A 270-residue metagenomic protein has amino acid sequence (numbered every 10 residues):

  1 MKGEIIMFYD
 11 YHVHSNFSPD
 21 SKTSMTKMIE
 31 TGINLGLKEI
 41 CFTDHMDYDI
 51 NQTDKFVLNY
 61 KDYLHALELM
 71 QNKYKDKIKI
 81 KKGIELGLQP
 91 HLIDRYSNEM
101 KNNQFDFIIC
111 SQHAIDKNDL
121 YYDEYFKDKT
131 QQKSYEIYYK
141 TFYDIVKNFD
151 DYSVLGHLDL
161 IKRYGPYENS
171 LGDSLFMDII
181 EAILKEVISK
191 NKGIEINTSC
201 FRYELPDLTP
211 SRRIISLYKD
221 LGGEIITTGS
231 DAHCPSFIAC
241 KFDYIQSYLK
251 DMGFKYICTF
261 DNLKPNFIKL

Functional and structural regions predicted by a protein language model:
K2-P90, E99-Q104, Y164, S170-S174 (+4 more regions): An N-terminally biased module of ancient metal coordination in phosphate/nucleic-acid-related enzymes
K2-S15, M25, D116, Y167-L270: Charged catalytic cores and adjacent phosphate/nucleic-acid-binding surfaces used for phosphate/nucleic-acid chemistry
F8-D10, E39-C41, K79-G83, D106-I109 (+4 more regions): Structural preference for beta-strand elements that scaffold enzyme active sites
T43, S111, L158, N197 (+1 more regions): Conserved residues at the C-terminal ends of beta-strands
T53-S189: Extended substrate/RNA-proximal surfaces in nucleic-acid metabolism proteins
